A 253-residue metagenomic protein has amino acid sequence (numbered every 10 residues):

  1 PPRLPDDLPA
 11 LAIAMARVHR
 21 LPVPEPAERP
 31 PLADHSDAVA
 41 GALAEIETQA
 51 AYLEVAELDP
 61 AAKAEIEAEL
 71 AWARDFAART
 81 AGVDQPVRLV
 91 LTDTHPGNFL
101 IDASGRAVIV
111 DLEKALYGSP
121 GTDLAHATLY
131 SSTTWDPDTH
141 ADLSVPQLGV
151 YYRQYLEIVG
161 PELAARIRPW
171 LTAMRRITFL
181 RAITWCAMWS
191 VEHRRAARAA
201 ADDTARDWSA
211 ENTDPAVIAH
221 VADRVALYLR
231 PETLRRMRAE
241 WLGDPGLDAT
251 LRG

Functional and structural regions predicted by a protein language model:
P2-E67, A78-V87, K114-G118, A197-A216: A cross-family kinase active-site recognition segment
A12-A16, I46, L70-A73, A77 (+2 more regions): Hydrophobic alpha-helical core bundles mediating ligand binding, dimerization, or RNAP-core interactions
P24, H95, K114-A115, W185 (+1 more regions): Short, solvent-exposed loop/turn segments at secondary-structure junctions
E67-L70, R74, L148-R153, I218-A222 (+1 more regions): Hydrophobic core segments within long, regular secondary-structure runs in both alpha- and beta-rich folds
R74-T122, T128: Active-site acidic catalytic loop and adjacent metal/ATP-binding pocket of ATP-dependent phosphoryl transfer enzymes
L124-E162, R176-R195: Active-site activation/catalytic loop segments of kinase-like enzymes and analogous catalytic loops in related
E162, T184-G253: ATP/Mg2+ or Mg2+-diphosphate-binding catalytic cores that bind nucleotide phosphates or diphosphates via glycine-rich
E162-A173: Acidic, serine/threonine- and proline-rich low-complexity regulatory regions
